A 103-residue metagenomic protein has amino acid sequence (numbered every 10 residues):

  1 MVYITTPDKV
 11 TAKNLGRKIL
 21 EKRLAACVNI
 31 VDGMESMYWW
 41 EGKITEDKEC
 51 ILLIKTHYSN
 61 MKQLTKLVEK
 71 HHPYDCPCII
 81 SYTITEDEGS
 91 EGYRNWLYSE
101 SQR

Functional and structural regions predicted by a protein language model:
M1-R103: Positively charged, small/polar-rich N-terminal and surface patches that mediate targeting and assembly and bind
